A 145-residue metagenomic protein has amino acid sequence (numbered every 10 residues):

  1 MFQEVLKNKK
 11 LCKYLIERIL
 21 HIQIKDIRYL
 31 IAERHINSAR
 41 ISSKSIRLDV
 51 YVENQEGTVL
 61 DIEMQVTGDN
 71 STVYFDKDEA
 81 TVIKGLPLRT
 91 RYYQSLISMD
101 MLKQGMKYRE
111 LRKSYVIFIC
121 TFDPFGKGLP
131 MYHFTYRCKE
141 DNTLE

Functional and structural regions predicted by a protein language model:
M1-E145: Elongated, amphipathic alpha-helical interaction scaffolds
